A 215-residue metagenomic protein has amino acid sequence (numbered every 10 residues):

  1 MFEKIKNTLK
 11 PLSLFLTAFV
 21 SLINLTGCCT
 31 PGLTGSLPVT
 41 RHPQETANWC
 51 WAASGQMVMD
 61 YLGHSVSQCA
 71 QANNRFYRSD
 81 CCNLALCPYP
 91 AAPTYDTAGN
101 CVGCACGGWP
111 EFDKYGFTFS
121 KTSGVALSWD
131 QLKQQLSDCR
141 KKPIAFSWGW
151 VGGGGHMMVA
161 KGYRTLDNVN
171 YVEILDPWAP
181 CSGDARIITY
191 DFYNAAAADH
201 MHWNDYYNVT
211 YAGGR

Functional and structural regions predicted by a protein language model:
F2-F15: Bacterial N-terminal signal peptides that target proteins for export
S13, V66, F119-S120: Secondary-structure boundary/capping signal
S13-N24: Bacterial N-terminal signal peptides
P31-P38, M59-D60, N74-R215: Conserved active-site-adjacent core of cysteine acyl-enzyme catalytic domains
G32-A53, V58: N-terminal module-boundary/linker segments of secreted carbohydrate-active enzymes
G63-R75: Short, well-structured active-site flanking segments
